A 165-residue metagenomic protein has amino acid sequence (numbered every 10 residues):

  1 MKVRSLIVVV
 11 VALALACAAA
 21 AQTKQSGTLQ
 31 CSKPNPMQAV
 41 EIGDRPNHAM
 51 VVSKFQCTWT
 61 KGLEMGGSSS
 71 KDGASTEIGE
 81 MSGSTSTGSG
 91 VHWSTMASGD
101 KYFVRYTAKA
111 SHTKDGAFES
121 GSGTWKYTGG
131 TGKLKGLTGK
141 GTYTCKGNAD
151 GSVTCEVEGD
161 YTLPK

Functional and structural regions predicted by a protein language model:
M1-I7: Bacterial N-terminal signal peptides that target proteins for export
V3, A19-A20: Compositionally biased, low-complexity segments enriched in small residues
V8-A16: Bacterial N-terminal signal peptides
A21-K165: Beta-strand-enriched cores of mature, soluble protein domains
